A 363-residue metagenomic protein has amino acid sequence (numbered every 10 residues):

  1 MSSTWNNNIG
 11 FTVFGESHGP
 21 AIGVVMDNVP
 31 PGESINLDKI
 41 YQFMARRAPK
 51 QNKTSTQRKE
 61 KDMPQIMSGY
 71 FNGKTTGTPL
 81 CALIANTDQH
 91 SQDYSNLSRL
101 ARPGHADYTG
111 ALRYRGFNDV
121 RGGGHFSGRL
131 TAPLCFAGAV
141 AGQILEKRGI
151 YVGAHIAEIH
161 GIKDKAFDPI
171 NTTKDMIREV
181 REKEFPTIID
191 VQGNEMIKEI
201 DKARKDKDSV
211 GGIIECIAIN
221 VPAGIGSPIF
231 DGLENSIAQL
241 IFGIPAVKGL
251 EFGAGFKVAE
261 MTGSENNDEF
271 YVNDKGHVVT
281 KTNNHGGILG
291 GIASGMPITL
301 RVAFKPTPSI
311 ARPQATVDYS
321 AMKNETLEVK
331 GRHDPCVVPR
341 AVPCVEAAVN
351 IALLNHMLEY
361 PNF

Functional and structural regions predicted by a protein language model:
M1-R58: N-terminal, positively charged regions that mediate nucleic acid binding
G10, T307-F363: Internal helix-turn-beta structural module
G10-G15, N118-L130, A223-S227, N283-I288 (+1 more regions): A short glycine/serine-rich beta->alpha loop
F14-A21, K207-N324: Glycine-rich anion/phosphate-binding loop at the beta-strand->alpha-helix junction
P20-G32, G128-Y151, D231-Q239, M296-T307 (+1 more regions): Alpha-helical support elements that line or immediately flank enzyme active sites and cofactor-binding pockets
M44-P103, D107-T109: Glycine-rich, N-terminal phosphate-binding loop and its surrounding beta-alpha-beta segment
S98-G124, A315-H333: Short acidic, glycine/tyrosine-flanked loop/strand segments centered on an H-E-D-like triad
R113-I229: Glycine-rich, mobile lid/loop segments that gate access to catalytic sites or pores
